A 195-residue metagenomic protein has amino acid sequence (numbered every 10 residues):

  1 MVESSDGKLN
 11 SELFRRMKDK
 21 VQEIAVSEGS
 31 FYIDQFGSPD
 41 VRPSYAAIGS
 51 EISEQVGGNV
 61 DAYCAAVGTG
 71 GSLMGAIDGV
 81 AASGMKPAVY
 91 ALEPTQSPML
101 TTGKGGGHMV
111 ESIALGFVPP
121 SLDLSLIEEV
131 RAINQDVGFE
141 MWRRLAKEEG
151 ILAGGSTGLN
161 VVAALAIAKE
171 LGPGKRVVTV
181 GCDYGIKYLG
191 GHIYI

Functional and structural regions predicted by a protein language model:
M1-V60, P94-W142, A146: Small/polar-residue-rich loop-to-helix segments that shape phosphate-bearing ligand pockets
I33, I151-G158: Short glycine/threonine-rich catalytic loop with a Thr-x-Gly-x-Asp
D34-F36, A66-G68, A91-E93, V178-D183: Short beta-strand segments
R42, A66-I77, S156-A164, Y188: Short glycine/serine/threonine-rich phosphate/pyrophosphate-binding segments that cradle anionic phosphate groups
S44-K86: Glycine-rich ThDP/TPP pyrophosphate-binding loop and its adjacent helix/strand module within ThDP-dependent enzymes
A62-C64, L152, V178: Conserved beta-strand elements of the Class I
S83-Q96: Short, acidic/small-residue loops that bind anionic groups at enzyme active sites
G116, V162-I195: Phosphate-binding loop/pocket of nucleotide- and phosphate-handling active sites
